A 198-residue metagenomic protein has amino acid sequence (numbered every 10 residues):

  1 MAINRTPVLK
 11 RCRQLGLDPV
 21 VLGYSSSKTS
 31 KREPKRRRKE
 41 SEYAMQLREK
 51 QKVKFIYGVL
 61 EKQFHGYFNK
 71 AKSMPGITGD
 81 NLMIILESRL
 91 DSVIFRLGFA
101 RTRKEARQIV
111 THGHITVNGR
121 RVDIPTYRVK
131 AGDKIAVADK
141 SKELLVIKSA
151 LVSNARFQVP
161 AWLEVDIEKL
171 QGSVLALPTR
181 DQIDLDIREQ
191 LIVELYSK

Functional and structural regions predicted by a protein language model:
M1-L97, I124-K198: Ferredoxin-like alpha/beta domains used as RNA- or RNAP-binding modules
A100-R103: Beta-rich strand-turn-strand
I109-V110, V129: Short, well-ordered loop/turn sites that connect or cap secondary structure elements
